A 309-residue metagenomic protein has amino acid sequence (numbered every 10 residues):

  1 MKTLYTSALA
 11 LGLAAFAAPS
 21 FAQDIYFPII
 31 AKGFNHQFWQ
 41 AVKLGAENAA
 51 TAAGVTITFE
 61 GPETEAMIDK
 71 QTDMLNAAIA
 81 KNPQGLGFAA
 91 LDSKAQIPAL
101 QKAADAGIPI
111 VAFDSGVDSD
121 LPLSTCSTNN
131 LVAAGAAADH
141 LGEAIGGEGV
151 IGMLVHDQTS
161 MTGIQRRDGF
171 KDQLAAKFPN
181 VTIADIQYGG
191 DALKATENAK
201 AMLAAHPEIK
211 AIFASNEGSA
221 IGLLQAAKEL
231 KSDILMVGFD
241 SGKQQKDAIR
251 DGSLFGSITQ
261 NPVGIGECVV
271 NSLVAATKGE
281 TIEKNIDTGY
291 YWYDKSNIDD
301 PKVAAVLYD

Functional and structural regions predicted by a protein language model:
M1-A8: Bacterial N-terminal signal peptides that target proteins for export
A8-A10, S20: Cleavable N-terminal signal peptides
S20-D309: A residue-level marker of the well-folded mature domains of exported/periplasmic proteins
